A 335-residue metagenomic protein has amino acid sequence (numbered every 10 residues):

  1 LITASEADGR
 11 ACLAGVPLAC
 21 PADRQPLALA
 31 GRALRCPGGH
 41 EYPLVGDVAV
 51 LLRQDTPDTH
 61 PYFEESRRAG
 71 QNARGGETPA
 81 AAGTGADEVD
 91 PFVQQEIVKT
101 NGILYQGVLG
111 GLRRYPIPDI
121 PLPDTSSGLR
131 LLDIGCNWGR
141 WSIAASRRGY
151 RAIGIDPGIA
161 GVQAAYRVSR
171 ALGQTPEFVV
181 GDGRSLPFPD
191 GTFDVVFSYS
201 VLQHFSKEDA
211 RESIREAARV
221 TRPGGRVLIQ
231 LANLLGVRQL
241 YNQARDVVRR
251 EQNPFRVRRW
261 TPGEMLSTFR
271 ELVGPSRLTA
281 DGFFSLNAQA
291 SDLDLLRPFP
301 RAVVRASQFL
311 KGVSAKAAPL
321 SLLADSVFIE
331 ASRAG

Functional and structural regions predicted by a protein language model:
I2-R10, G15, P26, A244-D246 (+1 more regions): A C-terminal cap/extension of S-adenosyl-L-methionine-dependent methyltransferases that defines the acceptor-substrate
L52-T125, A144: Conserved class I S-adenosyl-L-methionine
L132, R140-S185: Class I SAM-dependent methyltransferase SAM/SAH-binding core
N137: Conserved glycine-rich SAM-binding loop
F197: A conserved beta-strand element that flanks and buttresses the S-adenosyl-L-methionine
R211-P223: A short glycine-rich, Lys/Arg-flanked "PGG" loop and its adjoining helix->strand segment in the class I
L228-R250: Conserved class I S-adenosyl-L-methionine
V247-E264: Acceptor-substrate binding/catalytic loop of class I
